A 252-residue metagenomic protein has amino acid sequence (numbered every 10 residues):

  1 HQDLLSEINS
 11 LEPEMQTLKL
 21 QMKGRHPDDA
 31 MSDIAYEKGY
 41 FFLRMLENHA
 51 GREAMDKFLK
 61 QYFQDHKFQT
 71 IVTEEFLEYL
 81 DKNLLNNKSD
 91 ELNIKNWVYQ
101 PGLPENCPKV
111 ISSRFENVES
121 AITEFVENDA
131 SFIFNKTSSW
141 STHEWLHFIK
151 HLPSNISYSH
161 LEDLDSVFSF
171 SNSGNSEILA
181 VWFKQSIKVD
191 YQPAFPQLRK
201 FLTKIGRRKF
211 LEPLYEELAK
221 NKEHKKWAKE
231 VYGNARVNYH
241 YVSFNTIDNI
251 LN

Functional and structural regions predicted by a protein language model:
H1-N128: Hydrophobic alpha-helical and helix-loop surface patches within well-folded domains that function as non-catalytic
E12-K23, V118-S138, L179, Q185-T203: Generic detector of solvent-exposed, compositionally biased contiguous segments
D28-I34, Q64-F68, S131-S139, S154-N155 (+3 more regions): Short, contiguous acidic/charged loop-to-helix segments that flank catalytic cores in large enzymes
E37-Y40, R44, D56, E74 (+7 more regions): Non-catalytic, well-ordered alpha-helical scaffold segments
L46-A50, Y62, L80-L84, W97-P101 (+5 more regions): Generic structural signal for hydrophobic core residues of well-folded globular domains
K57, I71, N106, Y158-L161 (+2 more regions): Extended hydrophobic-aromatic, low-complexity segments
Y99-S171, N175-E177: Long, His/Glu/Asp-enriched segments that create or flank divalent metal/ion-associated functional microenvironments
L164-F170, N175-N252: Extended alpha-helical scaffolding segments
